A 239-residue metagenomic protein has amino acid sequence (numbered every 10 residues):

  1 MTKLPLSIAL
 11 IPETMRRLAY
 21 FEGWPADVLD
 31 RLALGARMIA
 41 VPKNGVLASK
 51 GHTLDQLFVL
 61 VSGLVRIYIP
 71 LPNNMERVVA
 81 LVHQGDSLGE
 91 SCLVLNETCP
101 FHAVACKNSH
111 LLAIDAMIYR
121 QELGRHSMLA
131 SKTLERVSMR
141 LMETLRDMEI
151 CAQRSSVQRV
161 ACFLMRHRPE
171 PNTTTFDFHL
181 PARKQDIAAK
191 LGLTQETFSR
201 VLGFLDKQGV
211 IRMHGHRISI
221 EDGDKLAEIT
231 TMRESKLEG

Functional and structural regions predicted by a protein language model:
M1-P42, L88, C92-L93: Cyclic nucleotide-binding regulatory module and flanking cytosolic helices
Y20, G45-K107: Cyclic nucleotide-binding regulatory domains
W24, L60, V82-H83, C106 (+3 more regions): A conserved hydrophobic position in a structured secondary element of the catalytic/binding core that shapes
L29, Y119-R120, L226: A generic structural signal for short hydrophobic patches within well-formed alpha-helices
D30-R31, L47-G51, P171: Short loop/turn motifs at secondary-structure junctions and domain boundaries
A80-M142, R146: Cyclic-nucleotide recognition modules
C106, G124-T194: Polybasic "coupling" helices that flank or enter modular domains
H167-G239: Phosphate-/nucleic-acid-contacting segments
